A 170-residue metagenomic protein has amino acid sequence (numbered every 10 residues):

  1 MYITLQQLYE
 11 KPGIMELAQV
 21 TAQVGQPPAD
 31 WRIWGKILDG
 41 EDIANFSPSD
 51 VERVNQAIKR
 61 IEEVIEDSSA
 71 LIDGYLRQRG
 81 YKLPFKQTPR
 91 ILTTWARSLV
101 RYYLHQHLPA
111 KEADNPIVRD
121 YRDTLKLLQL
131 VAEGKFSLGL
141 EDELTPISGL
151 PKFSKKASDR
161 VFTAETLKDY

Functional and structural regions predicted by a protein language model:
M1-R90, K152-Y170: Conserved short "hinge" loops at termini or chain/domain junctions
Q26, L99-Y170: Short loop/turn elements at secondary-structure junctions
L83-L92, L108-N115: Short acidic, glycine/proline-enriched loop segments that cap or flank alpha-helices
I91-L99: Core structural elements
